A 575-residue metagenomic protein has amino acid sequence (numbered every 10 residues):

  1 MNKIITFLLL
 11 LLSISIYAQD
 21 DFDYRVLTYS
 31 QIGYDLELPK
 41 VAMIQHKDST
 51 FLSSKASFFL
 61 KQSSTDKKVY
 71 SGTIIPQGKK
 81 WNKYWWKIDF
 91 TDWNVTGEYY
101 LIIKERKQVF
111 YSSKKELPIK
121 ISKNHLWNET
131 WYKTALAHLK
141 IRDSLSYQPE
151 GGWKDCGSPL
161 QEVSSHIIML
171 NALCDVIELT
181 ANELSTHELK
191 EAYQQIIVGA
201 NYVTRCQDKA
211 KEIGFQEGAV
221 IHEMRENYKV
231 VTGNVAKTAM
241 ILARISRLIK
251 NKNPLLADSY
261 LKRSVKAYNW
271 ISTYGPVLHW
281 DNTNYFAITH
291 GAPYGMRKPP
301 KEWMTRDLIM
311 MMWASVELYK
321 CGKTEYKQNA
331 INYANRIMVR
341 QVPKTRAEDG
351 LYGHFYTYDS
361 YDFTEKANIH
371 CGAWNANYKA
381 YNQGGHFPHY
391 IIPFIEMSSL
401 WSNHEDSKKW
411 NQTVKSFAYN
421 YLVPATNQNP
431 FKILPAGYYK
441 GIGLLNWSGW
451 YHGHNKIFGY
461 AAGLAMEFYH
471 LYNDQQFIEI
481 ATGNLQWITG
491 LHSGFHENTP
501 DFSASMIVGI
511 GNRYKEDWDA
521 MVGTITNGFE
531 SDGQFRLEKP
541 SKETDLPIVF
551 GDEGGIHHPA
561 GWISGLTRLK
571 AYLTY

Functional and structural regions predicted by a protein language model:
I4-I14: Sec-dependent N-terminal signal peptides
I16-A18: Boundary at the C-terminal end of the N-terminal hydrophobic targeting segment
L27-R106, L136-V176, A219-K250, Y294-T324 (+3 more regions): Aromatic (Trp/Tyr) and acidic
K80, I121-W127, S185-L189: Acidic/aromatic-lined carbohydrate-recognition and catalytic surfaces of CAZymes acting on diverse glycans
R106-K115: Short acidic/polar inter-strand loop motif in beta-rich domains
K120-Q148, Y193-E212, L261-D281, N329-L351 (+3 more regions): Long, well-ordered core segments of solenoidal/helical folds
D175-V198, M224-R225, R244-L261: Short coil/linker segments at helix-helix boundaries
